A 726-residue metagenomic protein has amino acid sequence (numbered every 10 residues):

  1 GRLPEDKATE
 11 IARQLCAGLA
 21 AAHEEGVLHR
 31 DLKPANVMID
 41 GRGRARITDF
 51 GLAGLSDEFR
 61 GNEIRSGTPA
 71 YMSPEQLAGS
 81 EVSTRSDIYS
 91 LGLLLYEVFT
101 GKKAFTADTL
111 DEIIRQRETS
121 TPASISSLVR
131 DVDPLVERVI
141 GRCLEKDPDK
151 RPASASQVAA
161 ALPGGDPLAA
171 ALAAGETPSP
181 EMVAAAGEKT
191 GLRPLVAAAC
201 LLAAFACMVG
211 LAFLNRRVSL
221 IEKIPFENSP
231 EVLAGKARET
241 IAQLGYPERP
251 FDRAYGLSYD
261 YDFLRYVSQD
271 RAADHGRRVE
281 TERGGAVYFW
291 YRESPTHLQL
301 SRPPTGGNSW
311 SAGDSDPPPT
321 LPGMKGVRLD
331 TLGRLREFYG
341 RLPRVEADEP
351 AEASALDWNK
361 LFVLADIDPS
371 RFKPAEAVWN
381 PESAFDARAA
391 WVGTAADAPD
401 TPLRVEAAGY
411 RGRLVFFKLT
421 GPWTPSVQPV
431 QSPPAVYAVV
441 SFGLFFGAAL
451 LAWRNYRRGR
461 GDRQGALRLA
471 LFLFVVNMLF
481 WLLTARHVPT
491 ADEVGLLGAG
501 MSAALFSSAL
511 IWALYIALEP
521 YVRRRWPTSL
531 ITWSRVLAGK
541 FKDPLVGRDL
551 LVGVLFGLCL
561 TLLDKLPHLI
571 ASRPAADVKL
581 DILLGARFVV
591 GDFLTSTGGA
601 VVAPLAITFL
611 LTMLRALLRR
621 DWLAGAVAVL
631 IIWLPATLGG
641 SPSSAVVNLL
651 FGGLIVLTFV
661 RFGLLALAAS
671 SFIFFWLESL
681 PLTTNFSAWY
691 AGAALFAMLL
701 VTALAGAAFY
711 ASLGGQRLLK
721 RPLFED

Functional and structural regions predicted by a protein language model:
R2-D6, R13-A20, E24-V27, A35-G41 (+2 more regions): C-terminal lobe helix-coil module of Hanks-type protein kinase domains
R30: Residue immediately N-terminal to the catalytic "proton-acceptor" Asp in the protein kinase catalytic loop
A45, E58-S66: Regulatory activation segment
C200-A204, V430-I607, L611, R615: Core alpha-helical transmembrane segments of integral membrane proteins
S219-Y437: Soluble extramembrane regions of membrane proteins in the secretory/endomembrane system
R468-F474, A624-I632, A666-L677: Central hydrophobic cores of alpha-helical transmembrane segments in multi-pass integral membrane proteins
S644-T684: Functionally important transmembrane alpha-helices
